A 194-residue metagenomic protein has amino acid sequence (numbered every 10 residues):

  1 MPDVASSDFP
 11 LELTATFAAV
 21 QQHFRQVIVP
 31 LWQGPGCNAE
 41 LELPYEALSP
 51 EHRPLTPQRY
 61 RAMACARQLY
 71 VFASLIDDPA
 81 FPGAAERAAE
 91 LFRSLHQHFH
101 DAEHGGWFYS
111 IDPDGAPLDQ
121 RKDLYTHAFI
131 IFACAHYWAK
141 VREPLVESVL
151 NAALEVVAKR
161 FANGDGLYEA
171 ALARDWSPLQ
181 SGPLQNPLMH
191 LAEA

Functional and structural regions predicted by a protein language model:
M1-A194: Glycan-recognition and catalytic cores of secretory/periplasmic carbohydrate-active enzymes
